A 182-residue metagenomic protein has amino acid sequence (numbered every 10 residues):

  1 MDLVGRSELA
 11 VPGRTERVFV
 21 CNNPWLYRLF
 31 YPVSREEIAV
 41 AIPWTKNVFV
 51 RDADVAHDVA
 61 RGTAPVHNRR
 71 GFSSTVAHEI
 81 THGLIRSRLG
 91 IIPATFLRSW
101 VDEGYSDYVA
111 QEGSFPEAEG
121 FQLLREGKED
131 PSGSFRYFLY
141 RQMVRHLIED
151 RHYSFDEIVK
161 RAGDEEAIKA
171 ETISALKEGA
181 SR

Functional and structural regions predicted by a protein language model:
M1-A77, S87-R88, I168: Juxtacatalytic substrate-recognition/specificity segment
D2, S74, D107, Q142-H146 (+1 more regions): Solvent-exposed, polar/charged alpha-helical surfaces in well-ordered, non-transmembrane soluble domains, broadly
G5-F19, I91-L97, E119-L123, S154-A162: Surface-exposed patches in mature extracellular/periplasmic domains of secreted proteins
G5-L9, T81-G90, A110-F115, R145-Y153 (+1 more regions): Sec-exported extracytoplasmic/periplasmic mature domains
V66-T75, F96-W100, P131-F138, E149: Soluble non-cytosolic domains of exported or imported proteins
S74-S87, E103-D107: Active-site recognition of the HExxH zinc-binding catalytic motif
R88, T95-P131: Post-HExxH zinc-binding segment in Zn-dependent metallohydrolases
G133-R182: Pan-zinc metallopeptidase signature
